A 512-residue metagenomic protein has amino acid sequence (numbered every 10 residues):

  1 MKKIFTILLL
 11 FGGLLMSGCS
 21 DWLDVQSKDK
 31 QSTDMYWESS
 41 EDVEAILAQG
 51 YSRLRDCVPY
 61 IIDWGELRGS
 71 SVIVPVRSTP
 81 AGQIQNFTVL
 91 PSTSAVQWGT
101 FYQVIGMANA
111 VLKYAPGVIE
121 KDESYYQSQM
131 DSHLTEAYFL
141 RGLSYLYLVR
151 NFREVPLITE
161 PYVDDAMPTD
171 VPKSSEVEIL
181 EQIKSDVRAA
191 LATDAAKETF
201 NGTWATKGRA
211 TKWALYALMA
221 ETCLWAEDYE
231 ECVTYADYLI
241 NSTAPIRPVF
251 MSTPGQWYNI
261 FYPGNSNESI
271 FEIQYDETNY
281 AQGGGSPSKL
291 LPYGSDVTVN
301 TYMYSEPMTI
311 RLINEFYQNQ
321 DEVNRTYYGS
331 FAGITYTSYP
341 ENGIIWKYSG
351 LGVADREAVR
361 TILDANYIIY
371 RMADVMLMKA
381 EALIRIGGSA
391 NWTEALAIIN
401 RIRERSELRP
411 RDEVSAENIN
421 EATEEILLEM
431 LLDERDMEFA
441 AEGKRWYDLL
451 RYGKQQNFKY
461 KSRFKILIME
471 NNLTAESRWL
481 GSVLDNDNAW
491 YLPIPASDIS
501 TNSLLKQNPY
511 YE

Functional and structural regions predicted by a protein language model:
S17-G18: C-terminal motif of bacterial Sec signal peptides marking the signal peptidase cleavage site
D34, Y60-S78, I158-E160, A196-L218 (+6 more regions): Short, surface-exposed recognition loops and adjoining beta-strand edges that mediate ligand/DNA contacts, enriched
E38-D42, L47, Y51, V58 (+3 more regions): Elongated scaffold/linker segments in the mid-to-C-terminal portions of large proteins
E41-A48, S52, D56, S78-F152 (+4 more regions): Conserved, well-structured interaction surfaces
L134, R141, L148, K212 (+4 more regions): Structural register within alpha-helical repeat arrays
Y229, S389-W392: TPR-repeat structural position
